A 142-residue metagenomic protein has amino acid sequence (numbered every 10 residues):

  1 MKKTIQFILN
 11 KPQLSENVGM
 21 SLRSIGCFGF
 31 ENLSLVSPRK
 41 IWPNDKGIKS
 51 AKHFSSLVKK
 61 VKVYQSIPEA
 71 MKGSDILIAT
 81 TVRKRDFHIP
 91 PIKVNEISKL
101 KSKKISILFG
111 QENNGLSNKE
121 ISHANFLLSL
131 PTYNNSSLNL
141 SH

Functional and structural regions predicted by a protein language model:
M1-H142: Post-transcriptional modification and biogenesis factors for structured RNAs of the translation apparatus
